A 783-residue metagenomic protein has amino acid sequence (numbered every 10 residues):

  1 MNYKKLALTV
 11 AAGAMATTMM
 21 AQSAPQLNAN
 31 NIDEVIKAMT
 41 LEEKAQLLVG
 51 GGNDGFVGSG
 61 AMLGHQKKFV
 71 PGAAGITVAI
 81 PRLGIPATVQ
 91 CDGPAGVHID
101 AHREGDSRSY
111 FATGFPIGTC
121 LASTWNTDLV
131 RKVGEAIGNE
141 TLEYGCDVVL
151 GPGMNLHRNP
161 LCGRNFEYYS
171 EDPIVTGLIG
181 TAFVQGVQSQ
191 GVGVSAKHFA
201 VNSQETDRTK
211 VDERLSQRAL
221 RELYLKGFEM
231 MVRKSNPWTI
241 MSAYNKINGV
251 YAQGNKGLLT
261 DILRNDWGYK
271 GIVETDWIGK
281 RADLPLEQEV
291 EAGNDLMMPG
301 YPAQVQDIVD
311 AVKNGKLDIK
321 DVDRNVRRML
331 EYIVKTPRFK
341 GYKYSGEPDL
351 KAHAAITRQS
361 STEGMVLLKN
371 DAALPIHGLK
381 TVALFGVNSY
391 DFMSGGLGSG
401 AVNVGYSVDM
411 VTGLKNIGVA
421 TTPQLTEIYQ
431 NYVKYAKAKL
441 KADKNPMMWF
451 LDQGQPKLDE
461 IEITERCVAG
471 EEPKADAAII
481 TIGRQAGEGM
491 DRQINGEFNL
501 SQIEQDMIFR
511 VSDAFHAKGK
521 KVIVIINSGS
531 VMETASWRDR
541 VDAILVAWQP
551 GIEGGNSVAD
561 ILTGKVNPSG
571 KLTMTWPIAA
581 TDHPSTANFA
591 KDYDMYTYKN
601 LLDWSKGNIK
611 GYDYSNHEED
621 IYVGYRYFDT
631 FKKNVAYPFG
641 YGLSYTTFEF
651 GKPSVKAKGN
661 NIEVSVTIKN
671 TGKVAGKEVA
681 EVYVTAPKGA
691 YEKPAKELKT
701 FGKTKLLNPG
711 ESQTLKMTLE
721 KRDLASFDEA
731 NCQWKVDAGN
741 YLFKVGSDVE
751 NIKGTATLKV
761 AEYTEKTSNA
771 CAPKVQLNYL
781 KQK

Functional and structural regions predicted by a protein language model:
M1-M20: Gram-negative bacterial Sec-dependent N-terminal signal peptides
G13, A477-A478, G754: Small side chains
A21-S726, Q733-V745, V749, N769-K783: Glycoside hydrolase catalytic-domain context in secreted enzymes
N751-T767: Short beta-strand elements
